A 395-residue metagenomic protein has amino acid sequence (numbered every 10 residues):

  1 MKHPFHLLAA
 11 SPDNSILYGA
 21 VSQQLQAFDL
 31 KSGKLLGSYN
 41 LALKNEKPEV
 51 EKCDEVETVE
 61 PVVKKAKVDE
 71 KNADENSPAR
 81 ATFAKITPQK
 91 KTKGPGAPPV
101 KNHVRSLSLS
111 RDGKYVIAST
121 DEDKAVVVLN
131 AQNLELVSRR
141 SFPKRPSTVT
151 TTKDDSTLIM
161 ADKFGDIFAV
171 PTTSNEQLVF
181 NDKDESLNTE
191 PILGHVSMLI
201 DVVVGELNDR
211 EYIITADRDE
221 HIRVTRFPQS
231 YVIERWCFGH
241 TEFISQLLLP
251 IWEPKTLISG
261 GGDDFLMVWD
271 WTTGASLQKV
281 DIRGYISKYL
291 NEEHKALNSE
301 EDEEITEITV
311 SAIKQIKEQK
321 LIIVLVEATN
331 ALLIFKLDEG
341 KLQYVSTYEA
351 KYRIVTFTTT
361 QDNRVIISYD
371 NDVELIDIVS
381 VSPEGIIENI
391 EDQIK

Functional and structural regions predicted by a protein language model:
M1-F28: N-terminal alpha-helical scaffolding segments that mark the starts of alpha-solenoid/helical-repeat architectures
M1-H3, F28-K67, T87-H103, N130-P146 (+8 more regions): WD40-like beta-propeller blades
K2-L8, P95-L109, K144-T151, G194-E206 (+3 more regions): Canonical WD40 repeat/beta-propeller blade segments in eukaryotic WD-repeat proteins
D13-S15, D112-K114, D154-S156, D209-E211 (+3 more regions): Short coil/turn segments that connect the beta-strands within blades of beta-propeller domains
S15-A20, V116-S119, L158-M160, K320-L325 (+1 more regions): Short beta-strand elements that form the blades of beta-propeller/WD-repeat-like and other beta-sheet-rich scaffold
V21-S22, S119-E122, A161-F164, T172 (+4 more regions): Conserved strand-to-loop turn within each blade of WD40 beta-propeller repeats
D29-L36, D123-S138, F164-T189, V196-S197 (+6 more regions): Per-blade loop-tip surfaces of WD-repeat and WD-like beta-propellers in eukaryotic adaptors/scaffolds
L35, A42-P88, S276-K395: Terminal intrinsically disordered, low-complexity extensions flanking WD-repeat/beta-propeller proteins
